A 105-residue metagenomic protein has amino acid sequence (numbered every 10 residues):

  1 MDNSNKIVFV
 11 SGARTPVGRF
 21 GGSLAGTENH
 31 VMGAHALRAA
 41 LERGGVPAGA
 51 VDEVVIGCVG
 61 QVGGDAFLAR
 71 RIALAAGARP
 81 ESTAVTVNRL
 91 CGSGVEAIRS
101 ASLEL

Functional and structural regions predicted by a protein language model:
M1-S82: Conserved "HGTGT" condensation-loop signature of ketosynthase/thiolase-family condensing enzymes that catalyze
E81-C91: Short pre-catalytic strand/loop immediately N-terminal to key active-site residues, enriched for Gly-Thr
R89-L105: Active-site-proximal alpha-helical scaffold in enzymes
